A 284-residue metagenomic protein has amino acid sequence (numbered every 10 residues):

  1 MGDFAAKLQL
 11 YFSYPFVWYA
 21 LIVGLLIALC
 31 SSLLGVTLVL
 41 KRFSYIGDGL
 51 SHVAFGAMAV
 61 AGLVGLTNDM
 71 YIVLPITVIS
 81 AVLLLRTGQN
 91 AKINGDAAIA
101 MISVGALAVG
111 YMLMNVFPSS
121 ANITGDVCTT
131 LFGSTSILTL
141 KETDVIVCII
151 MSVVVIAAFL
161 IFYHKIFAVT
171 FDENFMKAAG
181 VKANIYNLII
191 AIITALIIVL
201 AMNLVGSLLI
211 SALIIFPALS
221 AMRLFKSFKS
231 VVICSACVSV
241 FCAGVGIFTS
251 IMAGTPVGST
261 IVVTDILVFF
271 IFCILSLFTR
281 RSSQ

Functional and structural regions predicted by a protein language model:
M1-L29, S283-Q284: Membrane-interfacial amphipathic/re-entrant helices at transmembrane-helix boundaries
K7-L10, S103-L160: Transmembrane helix-bundle core of multi-pass membrane transporters and related energy-transducing complexes
F16-A28, T67-V78, I149, V199-A212 (+1 more regions): Structural signature of hydrophobic alpha-helical transmembrane segments
L21-L25, M70-P75, A97-M101, V145-I150 (+3 more regions): Hydrophobic alpha-helical transmembrane segments
V36-S51, F55-A121, A221-I233, S250-G254 (+1 more regions): Short loop segments and helix-boundary regions at transmembrane helix junctions of multi-pass inner-membrane proteins
L140-P217: Helix-loop-helix "hairpin" substructures at the membrane interface of multi-pass membrane proteins
N203-S259: Transmembrane alpha-helical segments in multi-pass inner-membrane proteins
T255-V262, I266-Q284: Cytosolic-side transmembrane-helix boundaries in multi-pass membrane proteins
